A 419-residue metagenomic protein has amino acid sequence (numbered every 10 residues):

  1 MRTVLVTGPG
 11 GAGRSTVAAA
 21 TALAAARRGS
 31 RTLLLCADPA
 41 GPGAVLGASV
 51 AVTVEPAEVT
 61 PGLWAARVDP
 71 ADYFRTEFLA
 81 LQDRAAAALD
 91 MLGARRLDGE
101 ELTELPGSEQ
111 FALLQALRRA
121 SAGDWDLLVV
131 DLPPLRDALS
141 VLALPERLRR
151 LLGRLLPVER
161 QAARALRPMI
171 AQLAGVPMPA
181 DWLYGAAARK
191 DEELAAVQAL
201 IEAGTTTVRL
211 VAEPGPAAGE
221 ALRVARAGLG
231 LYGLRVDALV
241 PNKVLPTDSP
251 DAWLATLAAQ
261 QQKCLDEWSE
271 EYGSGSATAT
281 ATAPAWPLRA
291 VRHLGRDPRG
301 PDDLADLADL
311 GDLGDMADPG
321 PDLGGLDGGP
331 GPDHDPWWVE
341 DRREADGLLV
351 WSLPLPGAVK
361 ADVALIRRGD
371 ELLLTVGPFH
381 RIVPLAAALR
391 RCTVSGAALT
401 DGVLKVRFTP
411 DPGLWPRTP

Functional and structural regions predicted by a protein language model:
M1-T3: Extreme N-terminal starter segment of soluble prokaryotic enzymes
L5-V68, L132-R150: Walker A/P-loop NTP-binding active-site region of P-loop NTPases, recognizing the glycine-rich GxxxxGKT/S
T32-L33, L127-L128, V208, V236-D237: Hydrophobic anchor at the start of a short beta-strand that flanks the dinucleotide cofactor-binding loop
P39-G41, P70-Y73, P134-D137, P157 (+3 more regions): Conserved nucleotide-binding/hydrolysis micro-motifs of P-loop NTPases
S49-G93: Glycine-rich nucleotide/cofactor/substrate-binding loop typically near the N-terminus or early in the first domain
A86-V224: Phosphate/Mg2+-binding loops and adjacent switch elements in nucleotide/diphosphate-handling enzyme cores
L166, P177, L194-K360, G369-D370 (+2 more regions): C-terminal lobe/tail of nucleotide-utilizing enzymes
L389-V403: Short, surface-exposed loop/turn motifs with a glycine/proline- and acidic-biased composition
